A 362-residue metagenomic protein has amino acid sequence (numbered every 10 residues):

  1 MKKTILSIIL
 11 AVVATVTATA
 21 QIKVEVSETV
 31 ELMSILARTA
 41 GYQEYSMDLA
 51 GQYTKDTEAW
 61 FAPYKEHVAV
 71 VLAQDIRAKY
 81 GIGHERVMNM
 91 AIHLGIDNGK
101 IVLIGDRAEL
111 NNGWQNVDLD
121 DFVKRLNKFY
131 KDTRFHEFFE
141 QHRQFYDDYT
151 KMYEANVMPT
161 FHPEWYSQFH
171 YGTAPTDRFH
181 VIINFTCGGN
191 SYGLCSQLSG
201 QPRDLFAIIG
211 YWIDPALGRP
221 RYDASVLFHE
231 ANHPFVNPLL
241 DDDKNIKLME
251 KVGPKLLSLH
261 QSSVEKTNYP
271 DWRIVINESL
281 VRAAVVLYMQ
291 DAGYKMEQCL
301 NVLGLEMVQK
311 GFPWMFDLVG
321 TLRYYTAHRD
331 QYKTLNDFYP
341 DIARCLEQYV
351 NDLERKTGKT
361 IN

Functional and structural regions predicted by a protein language model:
M1-I22: Bacterial Sec-dependent N-terminal signal peptides
Q21-I101, K310-L335, Y339: N-terminal mature-domain "stem" immediately C-terminal to a signal peptide or N-terminal signal-anchor/transmembrane
V70-P163: Long, mid-chain structured domain cores
V102-G113, T186, S191-R221: Active-site scaffold of zinc-dependent metalloenzymes
R143-Q201: Auxiliary, metal-adjacent structural segments of Zn-dependent hydrolase domains
R221-D242: Active-site recognition of the HExxH zinc-binding catalytic motif
P238-V264: Post-HEXXH active-site segment of zinc metalloproteases
A283-N362: Pan-zinc metallopeptidase signature
